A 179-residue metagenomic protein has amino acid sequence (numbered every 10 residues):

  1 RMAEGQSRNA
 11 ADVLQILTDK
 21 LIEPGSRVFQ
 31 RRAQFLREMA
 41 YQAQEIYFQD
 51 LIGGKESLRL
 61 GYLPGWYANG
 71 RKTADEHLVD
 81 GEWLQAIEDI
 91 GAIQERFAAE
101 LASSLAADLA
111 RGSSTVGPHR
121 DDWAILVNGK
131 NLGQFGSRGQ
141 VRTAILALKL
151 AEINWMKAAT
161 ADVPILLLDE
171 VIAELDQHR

Functional and structural regions predicted by a protein language model:
G5-L167, A173-H178: Conserved NTPase motor "head" modules and their coupling/switch loops across ABC/AAA+ ATPases, GTPases, and GHKL ATPases
